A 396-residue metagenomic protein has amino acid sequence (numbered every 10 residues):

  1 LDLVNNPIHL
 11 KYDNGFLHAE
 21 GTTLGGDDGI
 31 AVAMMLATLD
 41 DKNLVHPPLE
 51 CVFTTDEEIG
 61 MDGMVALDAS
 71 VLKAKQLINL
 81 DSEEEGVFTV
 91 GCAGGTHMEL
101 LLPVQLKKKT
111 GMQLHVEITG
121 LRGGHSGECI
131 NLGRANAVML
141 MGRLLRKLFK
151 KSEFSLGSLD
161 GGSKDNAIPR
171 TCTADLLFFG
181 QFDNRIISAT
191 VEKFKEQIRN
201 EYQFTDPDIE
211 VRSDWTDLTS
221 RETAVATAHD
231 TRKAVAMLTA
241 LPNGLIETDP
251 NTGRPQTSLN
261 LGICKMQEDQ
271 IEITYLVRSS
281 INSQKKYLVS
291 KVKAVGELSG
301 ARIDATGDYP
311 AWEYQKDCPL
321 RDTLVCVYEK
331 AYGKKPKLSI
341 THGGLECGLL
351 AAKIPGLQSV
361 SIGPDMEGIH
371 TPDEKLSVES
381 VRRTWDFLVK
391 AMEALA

Functional and structural regions predicted by a protein language model:
L1-D68, A74-K75, T110-Q113, A228-T231 (+4 more regions): Active-site metal-coordination/substrate-binding segment of hydrolases, especially metallo-dependent peptidases
H46-A137, L145, F149: Fold-level recognition of mixed alpha/beta catalytic cores in primary-metabolism enzymes, strongest
P48, L148-N166, Q197-T216, L245-P255 (+2 more regions): Flexible, glycine/charged-enriched surface loops at secondary-structure junctions
S70, R134-K151, F179-N184, D230-M237 (+5 more regions): His/Asp/Glu-rich mid-to-C-terminal helical/loop segments that flank catalytic regions of hydrolases
N136-L159, Y314-L357: Active-site-adjacent substrate-binding region of metalloamidase/peptidase-like peptide-processing proteins
G162-K164, D175-L177, E210-V225, N260-K265 (+2 more regions): A short beta-alpha structural unit
D165-E247: A conserved active-site cap/scaffold subdomain adjacent to cofactor or substrate pockets
D249, Q256-E272, L276, Y332-K390: Zn-dependent metallopeptidase/amidohydrolase metal-coordination segment
